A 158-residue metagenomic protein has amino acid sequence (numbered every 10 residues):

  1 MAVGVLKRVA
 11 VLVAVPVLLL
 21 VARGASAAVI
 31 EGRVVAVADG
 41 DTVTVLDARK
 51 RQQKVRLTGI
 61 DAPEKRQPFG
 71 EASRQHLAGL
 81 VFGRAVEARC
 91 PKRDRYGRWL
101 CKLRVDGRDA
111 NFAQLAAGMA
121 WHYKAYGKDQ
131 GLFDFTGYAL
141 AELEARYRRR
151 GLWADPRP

Functional and structural regions predicted by a protein language model:
A2-P158: Small beta-barrel nucleic-acid-binding modules, primarily SNase/OB-fold domains and secondarily Tudor-like barrels
